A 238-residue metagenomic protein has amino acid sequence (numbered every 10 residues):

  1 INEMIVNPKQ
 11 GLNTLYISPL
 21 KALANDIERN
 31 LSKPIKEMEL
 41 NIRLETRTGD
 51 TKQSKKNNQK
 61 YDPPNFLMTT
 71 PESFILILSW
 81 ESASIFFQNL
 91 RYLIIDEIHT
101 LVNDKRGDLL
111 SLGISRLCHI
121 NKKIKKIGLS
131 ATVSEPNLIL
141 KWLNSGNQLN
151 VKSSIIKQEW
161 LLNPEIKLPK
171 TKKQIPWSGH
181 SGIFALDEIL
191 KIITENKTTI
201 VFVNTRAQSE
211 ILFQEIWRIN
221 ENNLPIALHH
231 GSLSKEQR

Functional and structural regions predicted by a protein language model:
N2-I27, I120-K123: Conserved SF1/SF2 helicase motif Ia
V6, G49-R91, V102: Conserved helix/coil segment N-terminal to the catalytic DExD/H
L12-L15, R43, P63-F66, E72 (+3 more regions): Loop/turn-to-beta-strand initiation segments
L23-T48, K141-Q148, N220: Conserved helix-turn-beta segment of the N-terminal RecA-like "Helicase ATP-binding" lobe in SF1/SF2 helicases
L44-N57, P71-L76, Q158-W160, N204-A207 (+1 more regions): Conserved helicase motor
E72-I75, E81-N121, K125-K126: SF2 helicase catalytic motif II
S115, K125-S209: Conserved interdomain linker/interface between the two RecA-like ATPase lobes of SF2 helicase motors
R206-P225: Conserved helicase motor "Helicase C" RecA-like lobe of SF1/SF2 P-loop NTPases
